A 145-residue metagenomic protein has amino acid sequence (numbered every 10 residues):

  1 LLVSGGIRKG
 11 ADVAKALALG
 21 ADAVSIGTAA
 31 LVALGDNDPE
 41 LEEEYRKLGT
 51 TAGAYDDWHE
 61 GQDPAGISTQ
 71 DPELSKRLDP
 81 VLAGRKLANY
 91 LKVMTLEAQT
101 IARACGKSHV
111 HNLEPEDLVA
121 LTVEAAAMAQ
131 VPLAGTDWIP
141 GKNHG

Functional and structural regions predicted by a protein language model:
L1-S4: Short beta-strand/loop segments at the ligand-binding rim of alpha/beta enzyme cores
R8-A14, A18-G145: Alpha/beta catalytic cores of nucleotide-metabolism and tRNA/nucleoside-modifying enzymes
